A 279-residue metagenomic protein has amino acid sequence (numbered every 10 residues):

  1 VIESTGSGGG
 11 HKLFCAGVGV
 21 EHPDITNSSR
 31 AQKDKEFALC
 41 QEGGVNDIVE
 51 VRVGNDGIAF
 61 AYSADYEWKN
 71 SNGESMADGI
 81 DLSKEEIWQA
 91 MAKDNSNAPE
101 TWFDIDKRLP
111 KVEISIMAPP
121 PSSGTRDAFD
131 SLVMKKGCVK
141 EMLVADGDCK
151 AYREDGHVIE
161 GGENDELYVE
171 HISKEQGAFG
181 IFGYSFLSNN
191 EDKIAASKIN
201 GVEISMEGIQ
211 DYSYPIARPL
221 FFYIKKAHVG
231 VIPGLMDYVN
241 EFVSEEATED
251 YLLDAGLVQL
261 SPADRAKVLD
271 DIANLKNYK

Functional and structural regions predicted by a protein language model:
V1-K279: Flexible loop/hinge segments at secondary-structure junctions
